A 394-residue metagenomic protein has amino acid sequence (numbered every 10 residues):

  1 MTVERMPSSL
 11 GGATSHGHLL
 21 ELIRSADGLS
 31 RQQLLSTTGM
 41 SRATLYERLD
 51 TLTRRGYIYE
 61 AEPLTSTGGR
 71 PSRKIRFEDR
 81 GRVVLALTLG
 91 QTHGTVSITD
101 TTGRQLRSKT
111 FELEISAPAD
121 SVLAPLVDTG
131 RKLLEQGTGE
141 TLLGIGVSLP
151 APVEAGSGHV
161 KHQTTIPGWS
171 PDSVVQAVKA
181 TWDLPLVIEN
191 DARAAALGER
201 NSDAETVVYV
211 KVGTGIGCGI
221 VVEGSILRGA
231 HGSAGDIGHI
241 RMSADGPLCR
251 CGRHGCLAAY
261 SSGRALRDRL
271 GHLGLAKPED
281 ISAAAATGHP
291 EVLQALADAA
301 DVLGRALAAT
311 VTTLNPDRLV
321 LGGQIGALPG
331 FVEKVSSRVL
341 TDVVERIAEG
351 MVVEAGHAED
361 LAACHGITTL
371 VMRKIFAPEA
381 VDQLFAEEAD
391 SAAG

Functional and structural regions predicted by a protein language model:
M1-V127, R131-Q136, E140-T141, L257-G394: ATP-binding/phosphotransfer module of carbohydrate and carboxylate kinases, centering on a glycine-rich
L64, P150-V153, G213-G215, I325-G326: Short glycine-rich anion-binding loops that position phosphate/pyrophosphate groups of nucleotides and phosphorylated
V84-T88, L142-G146, V207-K211, G217-G219: Short glycine-aspartate micro-motif
T92-G94, P152-E154, G217: Short, acidic Gly/Pro/Ser/Thr-rich loop/turn segments
D100, A155, V221: Short, acidic, Ser/Thr-enriched surface-loop or helix-capping motifs
Q105-T206, G330-T341: Glycine-rich phosphate-binding loop and adjoining helix at the ATP-binding site of ATP-dependent phosphoryl-transfer
S108-T110, A117-V122, W169-P290, G394: Glycine/GP-enriched mid-protein hinge/lid loop-to-helix segment characteristic of carbohydrate kinases
